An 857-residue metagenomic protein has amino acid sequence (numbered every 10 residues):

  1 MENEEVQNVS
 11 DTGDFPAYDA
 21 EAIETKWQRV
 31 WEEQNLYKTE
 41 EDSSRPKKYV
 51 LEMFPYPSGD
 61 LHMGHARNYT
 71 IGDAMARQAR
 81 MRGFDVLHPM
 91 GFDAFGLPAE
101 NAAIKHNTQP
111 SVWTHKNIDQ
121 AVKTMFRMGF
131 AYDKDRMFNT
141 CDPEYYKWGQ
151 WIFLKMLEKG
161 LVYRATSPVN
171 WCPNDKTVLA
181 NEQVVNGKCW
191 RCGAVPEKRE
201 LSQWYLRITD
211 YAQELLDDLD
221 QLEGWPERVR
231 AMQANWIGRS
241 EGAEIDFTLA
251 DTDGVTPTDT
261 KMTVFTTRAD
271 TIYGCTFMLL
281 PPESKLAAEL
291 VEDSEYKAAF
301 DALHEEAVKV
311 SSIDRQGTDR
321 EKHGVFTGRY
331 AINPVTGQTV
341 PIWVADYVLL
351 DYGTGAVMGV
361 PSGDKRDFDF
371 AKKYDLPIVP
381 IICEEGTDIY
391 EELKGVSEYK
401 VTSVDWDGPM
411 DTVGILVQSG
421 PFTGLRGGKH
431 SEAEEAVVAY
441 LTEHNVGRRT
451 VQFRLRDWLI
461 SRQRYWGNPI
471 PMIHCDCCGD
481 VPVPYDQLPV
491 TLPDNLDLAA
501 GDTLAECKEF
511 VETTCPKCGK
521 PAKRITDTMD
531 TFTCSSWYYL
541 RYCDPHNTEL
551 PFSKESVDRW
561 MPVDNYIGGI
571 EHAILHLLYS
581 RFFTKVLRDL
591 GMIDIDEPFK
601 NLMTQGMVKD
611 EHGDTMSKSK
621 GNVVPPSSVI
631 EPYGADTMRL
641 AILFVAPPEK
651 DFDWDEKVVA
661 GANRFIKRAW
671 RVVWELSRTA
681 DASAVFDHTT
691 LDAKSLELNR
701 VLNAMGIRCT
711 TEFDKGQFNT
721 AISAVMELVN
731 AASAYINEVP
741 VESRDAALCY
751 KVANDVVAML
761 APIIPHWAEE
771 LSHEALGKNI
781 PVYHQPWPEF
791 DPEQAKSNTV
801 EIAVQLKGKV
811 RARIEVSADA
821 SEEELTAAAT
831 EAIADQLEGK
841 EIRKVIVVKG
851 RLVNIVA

Functional and structural regions predicted by a protein language model:
M1-R45, P281-S284, S294-A298, P377-D388 (+6 more regions): Basic, alpha-helical terminal appendages of large translation-related enzymes
E2-N8, T12, A17, T25-K26 (+10 more regions): Residue patterns forming the tRNA-binding/recognition surfaces of aminoacyl-tRNA synthetases and related DALR
N3-E4, N8-L51, R80-P89, V112-Q120 (+4 more regions): Conserved oxyanion/phosphate-binding beta-strand-loop segments in alpha/beta enzyme cores
E40-T108, F138-I152, T266-T267, P334-F370 (+1 more regions): N-terminal catalytic cores of NTP/NDP-binding nucleotidyl/phosphoryl-transfer enzymes
G72, D85, A287-E385, Y390 (+3 more regions): Catalytic alpha/beta core of large soluble enzyme barrels
D93, E158-W171, R239, R449-C478 (+5 more regions): Helix-rich, typically C-terminal accessory recognition domains appended to large enzymatic cores
T209-R239, P281, K285-V325, L488-T514 (+1 more regions): Amphipathic alpha-helical
R329-Y352, I381, E512-K650: Alpha-helical recognition segments enriched in aromatics with Gly/Pro capping that present substrate-recognition
